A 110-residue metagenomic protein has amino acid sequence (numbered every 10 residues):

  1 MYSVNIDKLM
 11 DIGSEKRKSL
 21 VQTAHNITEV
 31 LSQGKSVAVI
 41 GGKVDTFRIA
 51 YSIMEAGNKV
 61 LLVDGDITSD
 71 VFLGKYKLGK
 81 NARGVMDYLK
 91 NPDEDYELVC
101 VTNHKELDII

Functional and structural regions predicted by a protein language model:
M1-G41: Extreme N-terminal, non-catalytic leader segments that precede Walker-type/kinase nucleotide-binding cores
E15-T28, I53-I110: Phosphate-binding loop that captures ATP/GTP phosphates
K35-I49, E55: Glycine-rich phosphate-binding P-loop
